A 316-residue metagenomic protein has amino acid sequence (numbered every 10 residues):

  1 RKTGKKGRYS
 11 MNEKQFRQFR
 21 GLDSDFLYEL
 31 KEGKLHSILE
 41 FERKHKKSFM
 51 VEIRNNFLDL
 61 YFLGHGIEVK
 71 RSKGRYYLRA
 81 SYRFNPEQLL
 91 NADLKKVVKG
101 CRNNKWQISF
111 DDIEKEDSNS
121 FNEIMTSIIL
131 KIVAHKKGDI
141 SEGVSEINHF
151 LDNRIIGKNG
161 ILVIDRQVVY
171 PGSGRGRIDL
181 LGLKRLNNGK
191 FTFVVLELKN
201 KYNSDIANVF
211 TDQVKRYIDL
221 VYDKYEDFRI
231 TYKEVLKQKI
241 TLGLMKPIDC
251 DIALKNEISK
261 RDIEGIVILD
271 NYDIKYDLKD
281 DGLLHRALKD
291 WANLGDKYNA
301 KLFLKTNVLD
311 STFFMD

Functional and structural regions predicted by a protein language model:
G4-D316: Charged, terminal alpha-helix-loop-beta segments that serve as non-catalytic nucleic-acid engagement and/or assembly
